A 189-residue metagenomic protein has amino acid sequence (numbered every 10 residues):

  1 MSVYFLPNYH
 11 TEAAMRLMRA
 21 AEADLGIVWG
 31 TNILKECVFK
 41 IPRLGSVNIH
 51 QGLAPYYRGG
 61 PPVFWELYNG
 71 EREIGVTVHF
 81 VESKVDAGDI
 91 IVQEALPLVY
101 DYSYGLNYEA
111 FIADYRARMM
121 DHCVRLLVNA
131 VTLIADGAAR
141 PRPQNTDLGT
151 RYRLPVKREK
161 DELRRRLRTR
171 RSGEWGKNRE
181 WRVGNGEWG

Functional and structural regions predicted by a protein language model:
M1-G184, W188-G189: One-carbon transfer enzymes
